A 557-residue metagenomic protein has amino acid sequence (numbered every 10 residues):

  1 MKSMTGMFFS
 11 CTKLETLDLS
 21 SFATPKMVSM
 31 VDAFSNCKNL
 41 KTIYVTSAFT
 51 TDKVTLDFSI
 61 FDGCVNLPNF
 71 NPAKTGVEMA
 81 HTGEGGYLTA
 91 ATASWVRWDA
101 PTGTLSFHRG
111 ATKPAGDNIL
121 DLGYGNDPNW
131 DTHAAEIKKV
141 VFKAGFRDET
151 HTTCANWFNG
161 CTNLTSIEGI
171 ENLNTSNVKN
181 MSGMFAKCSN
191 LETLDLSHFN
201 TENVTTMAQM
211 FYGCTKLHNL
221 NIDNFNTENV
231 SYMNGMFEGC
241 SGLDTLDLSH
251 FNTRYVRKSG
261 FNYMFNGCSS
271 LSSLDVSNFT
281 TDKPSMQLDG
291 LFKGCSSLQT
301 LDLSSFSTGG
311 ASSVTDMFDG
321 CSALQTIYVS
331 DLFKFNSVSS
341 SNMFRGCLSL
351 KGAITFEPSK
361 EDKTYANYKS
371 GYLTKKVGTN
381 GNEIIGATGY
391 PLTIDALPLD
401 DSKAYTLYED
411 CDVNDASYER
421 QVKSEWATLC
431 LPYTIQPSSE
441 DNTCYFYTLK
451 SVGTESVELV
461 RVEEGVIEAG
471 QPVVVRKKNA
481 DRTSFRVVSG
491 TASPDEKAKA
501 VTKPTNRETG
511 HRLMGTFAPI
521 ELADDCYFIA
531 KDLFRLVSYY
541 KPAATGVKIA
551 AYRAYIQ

Functional and structural regions predicted by a protein language model:
M1-K2, T12-V28, K38-V54, V65-M79 (+10 more regions): Structural signature of tandem-repeat unit edges
M4-T5, M30, D57, C154 (+7 more regions): Intrinsic low-complexity tandem-repeat regions in disordered proteins
M7, S20-A23, A33, I60 (+14 more regions): C-terminal per-repeat helix/turn "cap" of leucine-rich repeat
D62-T104, G346-T388: Extracellular/surface-exposed low-complexity segments
V65-L67, G110-A115, L348-L350, K478-R482: Acidic glycine-/aspartate-rich tracts in secreted/extracellular proteins
A93-A100, L449, C526-L533: Short, exposed beta-strand/loop patches in secreted or surface proteins that constitute
S106-T150, N156: LRR flanking "cap" motifs
T379-E440, V462-D532, A544-Q557: A short, polar beta-strand/turn micro-motif
